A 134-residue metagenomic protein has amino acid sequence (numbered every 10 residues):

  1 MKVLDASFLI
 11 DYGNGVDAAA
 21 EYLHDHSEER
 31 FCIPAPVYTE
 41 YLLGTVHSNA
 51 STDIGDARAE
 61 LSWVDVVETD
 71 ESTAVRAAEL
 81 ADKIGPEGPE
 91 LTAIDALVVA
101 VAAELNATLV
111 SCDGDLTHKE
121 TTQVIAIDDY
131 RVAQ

Functional and structural regions predicted by a protein language model:
M1-I33, T45-A57: Short, well-structured N-terminal submotif of metal-dependent ribonuclease cores
K2, R30-C32, S62-E68, T108: Short loop->beta-strand "edge-of-pocket" segments that line small-molecule binding or catalytic clefts across diverse
L4-D5, D11, V16, I33-P34 (+3 more regions): Histidine- and aromatic-rich ligand-binding microenvironments
F8-L9, V37, T73, V98 (+1 more regions): Alpha-helix capping/helix-boundary segments
D65-G85: Acidic catalytic patch
T92-T108: Acidic, metal-associated active-site segment
A103-Q134: Acidic, PIN/NYN-like endoribonuclease modules and their adjacent C-terminal/linker elements
